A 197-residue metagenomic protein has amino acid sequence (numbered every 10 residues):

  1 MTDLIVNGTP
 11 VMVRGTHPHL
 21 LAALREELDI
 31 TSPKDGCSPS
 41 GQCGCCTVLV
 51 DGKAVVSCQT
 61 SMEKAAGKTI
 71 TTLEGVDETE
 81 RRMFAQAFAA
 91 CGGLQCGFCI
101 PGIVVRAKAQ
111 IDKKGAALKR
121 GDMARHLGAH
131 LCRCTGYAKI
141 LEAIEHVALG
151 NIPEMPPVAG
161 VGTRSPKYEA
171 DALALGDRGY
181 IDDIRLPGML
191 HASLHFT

Functional and structural regions predicted by a protein language model:
M1-P157, G162, Y168: Signature of N-terminal electron-transfer/Fe-S-associated modules in redox systems
A148-T197: Flexible, low-hydrophobicity surface segments
